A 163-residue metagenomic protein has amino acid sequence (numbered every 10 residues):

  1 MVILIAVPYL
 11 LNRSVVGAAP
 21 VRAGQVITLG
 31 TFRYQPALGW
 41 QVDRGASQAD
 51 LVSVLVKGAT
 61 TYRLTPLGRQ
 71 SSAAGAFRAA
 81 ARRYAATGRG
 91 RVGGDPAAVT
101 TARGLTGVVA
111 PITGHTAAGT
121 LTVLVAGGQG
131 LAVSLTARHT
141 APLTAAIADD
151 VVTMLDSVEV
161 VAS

Functional and structural regions predicted by a protein language model:
M1-T60, T116, G128-Q129, R138-S163: N-terminal targeting sequences that direct proteins away from the cytosol to non-cytosolic compartments
D50, A73, V99-A102: A short acidic, often aromatic-flanked loop/helix-cap motif at beta-alpha or helix-coil junctions that lines enzyme
V52-A79, T122: A short acidic-to-branched-hydrophobic micro-motif
P66-G68, T136-H139: Short, histidine-centered active-site or binding-site loop motifs used for metal coordination, general acid-base
A73-A81, T144, V151: Generic alpha-helical secondary structure
Y84-Q129, V152: Signature of long, low-cysteine stretches enriched in small and polar/charged residues
V133: Glycine-rich phosphate/pyrophosphate-binding loop shared by adenosine-nucleotide-utilizing enzymes
